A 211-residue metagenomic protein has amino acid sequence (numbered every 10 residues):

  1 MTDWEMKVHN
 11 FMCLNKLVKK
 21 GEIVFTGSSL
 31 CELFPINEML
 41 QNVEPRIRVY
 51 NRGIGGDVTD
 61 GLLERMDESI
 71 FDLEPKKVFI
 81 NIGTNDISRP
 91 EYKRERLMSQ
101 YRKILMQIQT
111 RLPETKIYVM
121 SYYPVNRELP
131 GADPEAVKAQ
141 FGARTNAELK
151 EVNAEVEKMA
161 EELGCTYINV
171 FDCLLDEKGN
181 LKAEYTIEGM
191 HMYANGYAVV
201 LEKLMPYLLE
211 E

Functional and structural regions predicted by a protein language model:
M1-K77: Serine-esterase "nucleophile elbow" of acetyl-processing enzymes
N37, P90-R96: Metal-dependent catalytic neighborhoods of phosphoester/phosphodiester hydrolases
R52-I54, I82-Y92: Cell-envelope and extracellular/periplasmic
D60, D86-E91, R127-L129: A short acidic, helix-capping loop that chelates divalent metal ions and anchors anionic groups
R94-I104: Charged helix-capping and loop-helix junction motifs
L112-K116: A short helix->loop->beta-strand "cap" motif at the edges of active sites that frequently abuts
P124-E211: Catalytic His-Asp segment of secreted/periplasmic serine-dependent ester chemistry enzymes
